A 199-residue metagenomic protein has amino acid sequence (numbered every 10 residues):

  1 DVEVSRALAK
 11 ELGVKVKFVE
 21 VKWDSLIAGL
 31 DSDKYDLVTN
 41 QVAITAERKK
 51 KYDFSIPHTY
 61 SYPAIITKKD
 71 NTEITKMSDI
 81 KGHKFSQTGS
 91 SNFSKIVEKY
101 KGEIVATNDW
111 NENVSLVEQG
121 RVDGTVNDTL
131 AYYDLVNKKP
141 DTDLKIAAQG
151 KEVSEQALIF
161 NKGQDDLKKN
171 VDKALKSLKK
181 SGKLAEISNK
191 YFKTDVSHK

Functional and structural regions predicted by a protein language model:
D1-K10, Y62-W110, V114, T129-Y133: Bilobed "Venus flytrap"/periplasmic-binding protein-like clamshell domains and structurally analogous long
V2, R6, K10, K15-D79: Acidic, polar ligand-binding/catalytic clefts
V2-E11, N71, G89-S91, E155-T194: Extended ligand-binding regions for polar small-molecule ligands
G13-K15, D31-N40, K84, E118-A131 (+1 more regions): Alpha-to-beta junction loops
K17-A28, T72, S90, V105-Q119 (+1 more regions): Short helix-initiation/N-cap motifs at beta->coil->alpha
S25, V42-K50, I96-K99, D123-V153: A ligand-binding cleft/hinge motif common to bilobed small-molecule-binding domains
Y60-T67, Y133-K176, T194-K199: Periplasmic-binding protein-like
N92-T107, D143-A148, K173-K199: Ligand-binding clefts/hinges and TM-proximal coupling segments of bilobed small-molecule sensing domains
